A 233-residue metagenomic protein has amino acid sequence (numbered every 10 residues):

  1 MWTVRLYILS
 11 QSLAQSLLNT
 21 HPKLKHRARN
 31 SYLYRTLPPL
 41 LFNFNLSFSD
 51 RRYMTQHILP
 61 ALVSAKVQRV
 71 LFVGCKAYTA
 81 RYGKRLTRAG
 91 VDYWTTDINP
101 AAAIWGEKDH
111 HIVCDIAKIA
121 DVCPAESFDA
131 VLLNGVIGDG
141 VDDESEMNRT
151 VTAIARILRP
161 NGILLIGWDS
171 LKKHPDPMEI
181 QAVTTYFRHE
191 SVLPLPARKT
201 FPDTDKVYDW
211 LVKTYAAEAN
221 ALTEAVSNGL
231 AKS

Functional and structural regions predicted by a protein language model:
W2-A65: Class I SAM-dependent methyltransferase Rossmann-like catalytic core, especially the SAM/SAH-binding loop
R69-I119: Class I SAM-dependent methyltransferase SAM/SAH-binding core
K76-Y78, G138, D169-H174: Short "lid" loop at the C-terminus of a central beta-strand within the Rossmann-like core of SAM-dependent
A120-L132: A short acidic, Gly/Pro-enriched loop at the edge of an enzyme's catalytic core that lines a small-molecule cofactor
D129-E144: A short SAM/SAH-binding and catalytic strip from SAM-dependent methyltransferases
S145-P160: A short glycine-rich, Lys/Arg-flanked "PGG" loop and its adjoining helix->strand segment in the class I
L158-D169: Conserved beta-strand signature within the Rossmann-like core of class I S-adenosyl-L-methionine
K173-S233: Class I S-adenosyl-L-methionine
